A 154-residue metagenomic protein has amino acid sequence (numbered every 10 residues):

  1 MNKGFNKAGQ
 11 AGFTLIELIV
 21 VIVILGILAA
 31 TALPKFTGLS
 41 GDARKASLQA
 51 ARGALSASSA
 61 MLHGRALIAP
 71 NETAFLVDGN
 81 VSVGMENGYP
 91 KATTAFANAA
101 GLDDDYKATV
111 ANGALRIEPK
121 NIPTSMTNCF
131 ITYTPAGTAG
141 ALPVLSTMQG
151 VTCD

Functional and structural regions predicted by a protein language model:
M1-A11: N-terminal leader/signal peptides at the extreme start of proteins
A11-V21: N-terminal signal-anchor/signal peptide hydrophobic helix marking the start of the first transmembrane segment
F13, I27, A54: Gly/Ser/Thr-rich helix-start
I19-P34: Alpha-helical hydrophobic helix detector
G41-A69: Membrane-proximal N-terminal amphipathic helix
G64-D154: Periplasmic/extracellular, small/polar-rich flexible segments of pilin-like filament-forming proteins
